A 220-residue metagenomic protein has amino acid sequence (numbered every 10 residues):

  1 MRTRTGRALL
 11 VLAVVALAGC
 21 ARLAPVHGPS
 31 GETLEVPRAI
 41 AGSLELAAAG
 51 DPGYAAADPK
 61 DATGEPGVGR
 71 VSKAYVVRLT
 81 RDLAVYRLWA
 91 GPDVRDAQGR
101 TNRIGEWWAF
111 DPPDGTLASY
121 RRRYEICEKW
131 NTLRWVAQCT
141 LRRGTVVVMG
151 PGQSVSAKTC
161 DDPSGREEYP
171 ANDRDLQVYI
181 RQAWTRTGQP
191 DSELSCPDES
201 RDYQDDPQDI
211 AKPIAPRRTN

Functional and structural regions predicted by a protein language model:
M1-L9: Bacterial N-terminal signal peptides that target proteins for export
T3, A90-P92, R123: Short secondary-structure boundary micro-motifs
L9-V15: Small-residue packing motifs within transmembrane alpha-helices
L10, L44, L79, A97-Q98 (+1 more regions): Alpha-helical interaction segments
L17-G19: C-terminal motif of bacterial Sec signal peptides marking the signal peptidase cleavage site
L23-S72, N102-R103, D114-N220: Conserved NAD+-utilizing ADP-ribose enzyme module
V68-W107: Glycine-rich loop/turn
D111: Short, conserved phosphate/pyrophosphate- and ester-handling motifs at nucleotide-, phospho-/glycolipid
